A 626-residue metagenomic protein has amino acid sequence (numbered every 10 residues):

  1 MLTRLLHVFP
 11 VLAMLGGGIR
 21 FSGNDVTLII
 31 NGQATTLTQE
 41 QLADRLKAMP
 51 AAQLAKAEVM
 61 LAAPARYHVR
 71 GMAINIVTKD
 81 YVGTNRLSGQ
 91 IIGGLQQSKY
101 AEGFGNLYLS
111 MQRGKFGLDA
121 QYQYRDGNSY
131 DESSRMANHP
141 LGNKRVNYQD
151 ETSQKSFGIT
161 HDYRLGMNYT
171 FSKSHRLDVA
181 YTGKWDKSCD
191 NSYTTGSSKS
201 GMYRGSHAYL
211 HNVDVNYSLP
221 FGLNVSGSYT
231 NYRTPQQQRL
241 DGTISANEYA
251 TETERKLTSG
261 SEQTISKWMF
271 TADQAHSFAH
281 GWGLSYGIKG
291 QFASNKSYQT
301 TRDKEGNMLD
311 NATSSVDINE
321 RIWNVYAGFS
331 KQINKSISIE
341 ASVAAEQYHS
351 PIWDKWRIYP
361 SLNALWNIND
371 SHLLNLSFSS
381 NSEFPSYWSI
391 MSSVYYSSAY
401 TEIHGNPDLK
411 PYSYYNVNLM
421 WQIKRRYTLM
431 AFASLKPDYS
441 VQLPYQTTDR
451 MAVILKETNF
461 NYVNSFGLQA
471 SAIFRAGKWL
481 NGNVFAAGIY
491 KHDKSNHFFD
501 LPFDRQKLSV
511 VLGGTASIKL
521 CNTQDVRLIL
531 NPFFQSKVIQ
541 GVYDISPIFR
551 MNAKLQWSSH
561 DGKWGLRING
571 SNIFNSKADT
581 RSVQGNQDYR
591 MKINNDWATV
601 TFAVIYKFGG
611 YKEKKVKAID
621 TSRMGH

Functional and structural regions predicted by a protein language model:
T3-L5, L42-D44, E58-V59, V69-I92 (+1 more regions): N-terminal periplasmic accessory domains that precede and gate Gram-negative outer-membrane beta-barrel machines
T3-T38: Extracytoplasmic beta-strand/coil segments of soluble accessory domains associated with Gram-negative outer-membrane
T35-A62: Short acidic/polar hinge/loop motifs at secondary-structure boundaries that mediate gating or recognition
Y100-G127, K144-N191, H211-V213, L219-P220 (+1 more regions): Transmembrane beta-barrel wall of Gram-negative outer-membrane proteins
T160-D186, R204-P360, L365-S371, Y427-M430 (+2 more regions): Face-selective signature of the C-terminal outer-membrane beta-barrel domain
S382-M430, L435-P437, I454-G467, R475 (+1 more regions): Outer-membrane beta-barrel signature, preferentially recognizing the C-terminal barrel domain of Gram-negative
N459-Q535: Gram-negative outer-membrane beta-barrel transporters
Q506-H626: Conserved C-terminal beta-signal and adjacent last beta-strands/turns of outer-membrane beta-barrel proteins
